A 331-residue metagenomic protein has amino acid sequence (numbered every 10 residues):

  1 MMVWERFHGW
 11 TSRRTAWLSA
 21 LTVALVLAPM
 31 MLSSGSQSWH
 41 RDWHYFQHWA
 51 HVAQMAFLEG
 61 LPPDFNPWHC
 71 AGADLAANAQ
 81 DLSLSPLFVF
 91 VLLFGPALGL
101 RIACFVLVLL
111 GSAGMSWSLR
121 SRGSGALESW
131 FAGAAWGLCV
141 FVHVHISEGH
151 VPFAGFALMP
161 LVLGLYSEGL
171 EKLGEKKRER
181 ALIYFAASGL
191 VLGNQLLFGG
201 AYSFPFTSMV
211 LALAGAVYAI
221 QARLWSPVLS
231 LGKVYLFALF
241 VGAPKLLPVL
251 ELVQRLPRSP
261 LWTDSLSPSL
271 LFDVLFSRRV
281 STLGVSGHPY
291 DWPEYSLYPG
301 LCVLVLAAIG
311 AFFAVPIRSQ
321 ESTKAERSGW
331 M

Functional and structural regions predicted by a protein language model:
M1-M31, S230, A325-W330: Start-transfer (signal-anchor) and selected internal transmembrane alpha helices of multi-pass inner/ER membrane
F7-A16, L196-A214, A219, V228-G232 (+1 more regions): Alpha-helical transmembrane segments and their immediate interhelical/interface regions in integral membrane proteins
S12-H48, L236-E251: Transmembrane signal-anchor helices characteristic of membrane glycosylation enzymes that use polyprenol
S19-V23, L110-R122, L127-L173, R180-I220 (+2 more regions): Membrane-embedded helix bundles of polyisoprenyl
A28-M31, L163-G174, L213-R223, A308-S319: Structural signal for the C-terminal ends of transmembrane alpha-helices and the immediately following loop
P29-R122, E128-L158, G174, V280-P293: Active-site lumenal/periplasmic loops and adjacent helix-entry segments of GT-C-fold, multi-pass membrane
Y45-F57, P63-D64, Y235-A314: Periplasmic/ER-lumenal interhelical loops and adjacent helix-loop junctions in multi-pass membrane proteins
K177-E179, A222-L231, A308-M331: Membrane-interface helix-loop-helix junctions at transmembrane boundaries of multi-pass membrane enzymes, predominantly
